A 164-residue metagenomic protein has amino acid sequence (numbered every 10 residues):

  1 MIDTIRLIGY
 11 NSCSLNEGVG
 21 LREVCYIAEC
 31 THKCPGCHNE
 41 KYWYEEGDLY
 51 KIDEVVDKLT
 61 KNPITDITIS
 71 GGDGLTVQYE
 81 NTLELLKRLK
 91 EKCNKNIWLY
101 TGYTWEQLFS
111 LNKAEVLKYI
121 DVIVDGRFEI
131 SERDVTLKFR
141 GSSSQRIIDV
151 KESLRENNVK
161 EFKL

Functional and structural regions predicted by a protein language model:
M1-Y26, P35, N39-Y44, V159 (+1 more regions): N-terminal [4Fe-4S]-dependent radical SAM core
D3-I8, L21-R22, N39-L99, Y103-V116: Conserved Radical SAM active-site core
H32: Glycine-centered loop/turn positions within well-structured domains that cap or flank conserved ligand/cofactor-binding
V77-L86, C93, R133-L164: P-loop/Walker A phosphate-binding loop and immediately adjacent motor/lid segment at beta-alpha junctions
A114-K118, G141-S143: Short, hinge-like loop/turn segments at secondary-structure boundaries
I120-E129: Non-cysteine beta-strand/loop elements that form the S-adenosyl-L-methionine
